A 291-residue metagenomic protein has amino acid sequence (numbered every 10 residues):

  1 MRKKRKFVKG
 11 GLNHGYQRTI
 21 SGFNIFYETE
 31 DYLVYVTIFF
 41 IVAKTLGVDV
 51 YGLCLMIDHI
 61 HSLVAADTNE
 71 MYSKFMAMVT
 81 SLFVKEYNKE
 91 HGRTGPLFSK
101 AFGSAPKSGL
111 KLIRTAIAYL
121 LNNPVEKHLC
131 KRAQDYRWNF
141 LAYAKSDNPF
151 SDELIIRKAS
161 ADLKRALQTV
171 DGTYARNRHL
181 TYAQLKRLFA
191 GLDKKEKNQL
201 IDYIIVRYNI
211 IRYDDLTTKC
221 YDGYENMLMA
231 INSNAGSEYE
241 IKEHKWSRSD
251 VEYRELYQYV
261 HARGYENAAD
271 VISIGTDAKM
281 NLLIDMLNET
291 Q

Functional and structural regions predicted by a protein language model:
M1-G52, A66-Q291: Short Pro-Cys-Gly-centered "Cys-loop" motif that presents a nucleophilic cysteine in a tight turn
H59-D67: Short beta-strand->loop micro-motif that forms the acidic, two-metal-ion catalytic signature in nucleotide-processing
